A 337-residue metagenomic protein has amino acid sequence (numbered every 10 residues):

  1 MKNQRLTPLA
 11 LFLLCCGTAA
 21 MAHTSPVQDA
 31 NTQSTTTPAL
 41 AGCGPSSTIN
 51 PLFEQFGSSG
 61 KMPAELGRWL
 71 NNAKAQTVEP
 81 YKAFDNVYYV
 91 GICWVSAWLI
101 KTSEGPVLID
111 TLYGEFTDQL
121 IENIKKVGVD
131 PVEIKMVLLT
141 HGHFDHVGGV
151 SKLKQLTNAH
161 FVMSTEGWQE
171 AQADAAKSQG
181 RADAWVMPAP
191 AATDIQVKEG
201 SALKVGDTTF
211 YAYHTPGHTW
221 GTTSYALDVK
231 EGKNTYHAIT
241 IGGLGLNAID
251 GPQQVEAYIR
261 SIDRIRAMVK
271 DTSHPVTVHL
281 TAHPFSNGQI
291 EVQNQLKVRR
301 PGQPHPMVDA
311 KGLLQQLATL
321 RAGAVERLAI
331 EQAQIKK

Functional and structural regions predicted by a protein language model:
R5-M21: Gram-negative bacterial Sec-dependent N-terminal signal peptides
F12-L13, S25-L70, G232, G243-K337: Accessory terminal helices/loops
S25, R68, Q76-T77, K82-D85 (+6 more regions): Metallo-beta-lactamase
D29, C43, V87, E115-D118 (+2 more regions): Active-site HxH/HxHxD metal-binding segment of metal-dependent hydrolases
A73-V127, Y225-A248: Conserved beta-strand hairpin/beta-sheet module of binuclear metal-dependent hydrolase folds, prominently
G105, V132-K135, T157-H160, T208-F210 (+2 more regions): Loop/turn elements at helix/coil->beta-strand transitions in domains of secreted/extracellular proteins
I109-T111, I134-G142, F161-S164, H214-G217 (+2 more regions): Active-site neighborhood of phospho(di)ester-bond hydrolases with catalytic His/Asp-centered motifs
F116, G142-G148, W168-A171, W220-T223 (+3 more regions): Active-site environment of divalent metal-dependent phosphoester hydrolases
